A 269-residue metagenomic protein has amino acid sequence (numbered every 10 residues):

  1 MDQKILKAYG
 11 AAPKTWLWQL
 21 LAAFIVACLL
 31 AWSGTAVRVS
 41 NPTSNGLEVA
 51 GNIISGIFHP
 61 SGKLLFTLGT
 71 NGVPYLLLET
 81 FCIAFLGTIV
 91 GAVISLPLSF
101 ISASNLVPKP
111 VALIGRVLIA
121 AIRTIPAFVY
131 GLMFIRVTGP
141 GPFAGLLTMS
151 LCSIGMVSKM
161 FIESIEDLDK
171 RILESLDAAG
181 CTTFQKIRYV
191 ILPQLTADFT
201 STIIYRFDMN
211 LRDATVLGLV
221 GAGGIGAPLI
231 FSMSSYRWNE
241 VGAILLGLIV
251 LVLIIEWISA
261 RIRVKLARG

Functional and structural regions predicted by a protein language model:
M1-I89, I101: N-terminal, non-cleaved signal-anchor transmembrane helix
P74-C82, G115-I122, I204, D208 (+1 more regions): Alpha-helical membrane-interface segments at transmembrane helix boundaries
A84, T88-L96, F100, S104 (+8 more regions): Hydrophobic positions within alpha-helical transmembrane segments of bacterial inner-membrane proteins
L98-G131, M160: Cytoplasmic-entry segments and transmembrane alpha-helices of multi-pass inner-membrane transporters
I119-S153: Generic hydrophobic transmembrane alpha-helix motif, especially the helices
R136, R212-L248, A267-G269: Glycine-rich helix-loop "coupling/hinge" segments at transmembrane-helix boundaries in multipass transporters
P140-I191, A197-R206, W257: Membrane-cytosol interface at the C-terminal ends of specific transmembrane alpha-helices in multi-pass membrane
S201, G242-G269: C-terminal transmembrane helix and the adjacent membrane-cytosol boundary/short C-terminal tail of inner/organellar
